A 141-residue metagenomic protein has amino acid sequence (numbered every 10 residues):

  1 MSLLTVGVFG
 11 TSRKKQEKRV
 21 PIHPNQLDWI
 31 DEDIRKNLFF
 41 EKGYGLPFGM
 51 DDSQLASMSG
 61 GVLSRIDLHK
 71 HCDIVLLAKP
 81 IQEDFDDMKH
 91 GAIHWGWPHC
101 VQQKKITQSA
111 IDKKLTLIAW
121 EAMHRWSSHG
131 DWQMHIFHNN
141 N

Functional and structural regions predicted by a protein language model:
S2-T5, F9-R13, E83-N141: Glycine/serine-rich phosphate-binding loop and adjoining beta1-alpha1 elements at the start of nucleotide-handling
G10-P47: Glycine-rich phosphate/diphosphate-binding loop of Rossmann-like nucleotide-binding domains
L38, V62, T116-I118: Hydrophobic beta-strand scaffold residues
F39-G61: N-terminal beta-loop-helix "entrance" segment that forms/cooperates in small-molecule cofactor or anionic ligand
S59-H71: Short acidic low-complexity segments
D73-I74, I93: Structural motif
L77-A78, W97: Short, well-ordered coil/turn residues at beta-beta hairpins and beta-strand->alpha-helix junctions within
